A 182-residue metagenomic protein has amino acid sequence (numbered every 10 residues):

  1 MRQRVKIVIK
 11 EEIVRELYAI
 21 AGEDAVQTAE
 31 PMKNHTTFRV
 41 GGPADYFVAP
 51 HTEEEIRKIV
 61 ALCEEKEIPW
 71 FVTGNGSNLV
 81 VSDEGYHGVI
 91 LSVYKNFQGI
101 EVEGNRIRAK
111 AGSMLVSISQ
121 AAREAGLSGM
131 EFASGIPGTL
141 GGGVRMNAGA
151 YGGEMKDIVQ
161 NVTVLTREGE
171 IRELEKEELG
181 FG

Functional and structural regions predicted by a protein language model:
R2-T73: N-terminal, positively charged, Ser/Thr/Ala/Gly-biased leader segments that form transit/presequence-like amphipathic
R4, Q27-T28, N34-T37, L79 (+1 more regions): Phosphate/pyrophosphate- and phosphate-bearing ligand-binding catalytic cores of soluble enzymes
G42, V48-E53, V80-Q98, R145-E175: Structural signature of FAD isoalloxazine-binding scaffolds in flavoprotein oxidoreductases
I56-P69, S117-G135, G180-G182: Short, hydrophobic/aliphatic alpha-helical segments
G112: Extended, alpha-helix-rich binding/interface surfaces that flank or overlap catalytic cores and mediate recognition
V116-A125, G129-Q160, T166: A gly/ser-rich beta-alpha-beta helix-loop segment of oxidoreductase catalytic cores
